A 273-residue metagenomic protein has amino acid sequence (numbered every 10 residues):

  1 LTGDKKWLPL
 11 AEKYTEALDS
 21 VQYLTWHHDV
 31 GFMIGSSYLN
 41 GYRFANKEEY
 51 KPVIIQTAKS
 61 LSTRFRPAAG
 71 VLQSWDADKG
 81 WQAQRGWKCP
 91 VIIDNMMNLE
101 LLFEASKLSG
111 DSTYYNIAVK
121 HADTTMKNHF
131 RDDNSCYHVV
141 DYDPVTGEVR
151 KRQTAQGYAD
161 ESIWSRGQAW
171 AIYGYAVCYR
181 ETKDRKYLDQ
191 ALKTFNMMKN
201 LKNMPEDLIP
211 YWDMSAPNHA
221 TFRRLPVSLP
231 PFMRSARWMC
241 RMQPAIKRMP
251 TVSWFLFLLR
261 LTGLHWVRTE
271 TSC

Functional and structural regions predicted by a protein language model:
L1-C273: Glycan-recognition and catalytic cores of secretory/periplasmic carbohydrate-active enzymes
